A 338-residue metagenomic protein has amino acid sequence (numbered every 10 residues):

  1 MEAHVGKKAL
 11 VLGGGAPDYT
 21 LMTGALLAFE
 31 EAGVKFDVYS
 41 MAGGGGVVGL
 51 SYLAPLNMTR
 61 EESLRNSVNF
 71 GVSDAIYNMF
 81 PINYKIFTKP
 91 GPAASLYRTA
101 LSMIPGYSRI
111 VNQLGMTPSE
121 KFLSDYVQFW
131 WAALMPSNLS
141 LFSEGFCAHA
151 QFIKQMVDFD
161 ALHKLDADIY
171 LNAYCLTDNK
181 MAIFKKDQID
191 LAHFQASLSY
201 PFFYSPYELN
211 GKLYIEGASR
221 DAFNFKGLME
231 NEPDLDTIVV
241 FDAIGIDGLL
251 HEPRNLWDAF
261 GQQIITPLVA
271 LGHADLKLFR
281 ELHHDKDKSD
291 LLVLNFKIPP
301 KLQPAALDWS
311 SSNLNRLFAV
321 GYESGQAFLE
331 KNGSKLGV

Functional and structural regions predicted by a protein language model:
K7-A9, A16-L141, G145-H149, K185-A196 (+1 more regions): Patatin-like phospholipase
K8-A9, V38, L213, T237-V239: Structural motif
G15, A25, G45, L171 (+4 more regions): Conserved small-residue
Q128-P233: Active-site gating loop/helix substructures
A148, L276-V338: C-terminal helical/tail subdomains of lipid-metabolizing enzymes
L171-D178, D221, D242-D247, F296-L302: Glycine-rich beta-alpha junction loops
L235-R254, L268-V269: A short, conserved beta-to-alpha structural element at the edge of catalytic cores that scaffolds binding
E252-K277: Acidic, Ser/Thr-rich peripheral helices and adjacent loops at domain boundaries
